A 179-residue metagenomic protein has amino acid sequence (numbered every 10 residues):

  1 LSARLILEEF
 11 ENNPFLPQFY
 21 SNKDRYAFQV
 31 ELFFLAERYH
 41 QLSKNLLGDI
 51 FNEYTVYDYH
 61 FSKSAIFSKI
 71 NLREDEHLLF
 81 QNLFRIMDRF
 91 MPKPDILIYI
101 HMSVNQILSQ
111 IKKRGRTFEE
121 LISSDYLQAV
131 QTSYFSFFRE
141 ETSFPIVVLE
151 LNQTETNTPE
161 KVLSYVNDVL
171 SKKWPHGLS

Functional and structural regions predicted by a protein language model:
L1-E37: Conserved substrate/cofactor phosphate-moiety recognition/catalytic segment in nucleotide-dependent phosphotransferases
S2, E53, P94, S143-P145: A generic structural signal for alpha->beta connector loops
R4-E8, T55-V56, N105-I107: Short, compositionally biased low-complexity segments
I6, Y57, I96-I98, V147-L149: Hydrophobic/aromatic beta-strand patches that form the interior of the parallel beta-sheet core in alpha/beta enzyme
F10-N13, F61-K63, M102-I107, Q153-T156: Conserved nucleotide-binding/hydrolysis micro-motifs of P-loop NTPases
Y26-P92: Glycine-rich phosphate-binding loop used to anchor ATP phosphates in small-molecule kinases, encompassing both
S64-T132: A glycine- and Lys/Arg-enriched "phosphate-lid" helix/loop adjacent to the NTP-binding pocket of small-molecule kinases
L108-S179: NTP-dependent small-molecule kinase module
